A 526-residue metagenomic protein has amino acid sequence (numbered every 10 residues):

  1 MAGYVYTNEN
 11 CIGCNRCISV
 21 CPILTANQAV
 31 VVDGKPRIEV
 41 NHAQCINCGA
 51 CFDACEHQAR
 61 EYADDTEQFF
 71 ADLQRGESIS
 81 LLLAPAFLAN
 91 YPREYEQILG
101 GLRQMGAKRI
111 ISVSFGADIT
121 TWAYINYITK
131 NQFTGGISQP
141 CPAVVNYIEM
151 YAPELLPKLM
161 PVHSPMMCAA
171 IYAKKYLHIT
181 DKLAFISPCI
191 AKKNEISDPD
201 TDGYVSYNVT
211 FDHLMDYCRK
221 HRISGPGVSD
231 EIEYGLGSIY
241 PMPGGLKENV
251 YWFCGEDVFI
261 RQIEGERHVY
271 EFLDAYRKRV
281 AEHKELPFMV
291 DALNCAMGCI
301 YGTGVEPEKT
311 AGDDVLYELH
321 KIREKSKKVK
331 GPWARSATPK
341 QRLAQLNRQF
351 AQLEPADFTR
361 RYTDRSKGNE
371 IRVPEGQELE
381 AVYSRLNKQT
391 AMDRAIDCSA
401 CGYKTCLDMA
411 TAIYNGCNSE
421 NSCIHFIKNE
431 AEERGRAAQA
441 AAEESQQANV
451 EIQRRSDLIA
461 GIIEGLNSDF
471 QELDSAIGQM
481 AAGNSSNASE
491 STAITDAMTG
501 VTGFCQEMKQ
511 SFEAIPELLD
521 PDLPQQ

Functional and structural regions predicted by a protein language model:
M1-A2, P524: Short, Lys/Arg-enriched, disordered terminal segments
G3-Y6, I12-N41, I46, A50-T66 (+4 more regions): Iron-sulfur cluster-binding cysteine motifs and their immediate structural context in ferredoxin-like electron-transfer
E9-I12, P92, G465, E507: Short, surface-exposed ligand-recognition loops at beta-strand->loop->(often short) alpha-helix junctions that present
A43, S187, I396-S399, N421: Extracellular secreted precursors and ectodomains with disulfide-bonded cysteine-rich loops/domains
Y62-S384, Q389-I396, K404-G416: Iron-sulfur-associated redox domains of electron-transfer enzymes in respiratory and anaerobic energy metabolism
L81, R372, E430-R434, Q439: Long, charged amphipathic helices and adjacent flexible linkers at domain junctions
K404-R436: Short, amphipathic C-terminal "tail helix"
R436-Q526: Long cytosolic alpha-helical coiled-coil signaling stalks of chemosensory transducers
